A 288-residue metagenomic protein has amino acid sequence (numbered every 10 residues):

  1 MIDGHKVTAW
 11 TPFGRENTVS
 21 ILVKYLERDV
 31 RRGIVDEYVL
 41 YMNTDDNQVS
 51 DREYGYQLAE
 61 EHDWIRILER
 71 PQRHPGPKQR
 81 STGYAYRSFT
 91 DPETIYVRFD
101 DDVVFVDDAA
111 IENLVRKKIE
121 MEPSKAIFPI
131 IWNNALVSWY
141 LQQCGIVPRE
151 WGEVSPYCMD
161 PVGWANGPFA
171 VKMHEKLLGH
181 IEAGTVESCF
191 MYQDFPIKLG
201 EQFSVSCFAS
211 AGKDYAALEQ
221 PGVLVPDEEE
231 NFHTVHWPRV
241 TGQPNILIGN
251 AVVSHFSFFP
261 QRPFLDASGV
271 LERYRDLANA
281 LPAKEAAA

Functional and structural regions predicted by a protein language model:
I2, E16-L22, L26, W64-I67 (+3 more regions): Catalytic phosphate/metal-binding cores of nucleic-acid and nucleotide-processing enzymes, i.e., regions that mediate
I2-D3, L22, A170-A288: C-terminal catalytic/acceptor-binding lobe
H5-V7, V30-L40: Short loop->beta transition adjacent to catalytic acidic/histidine clusters or analogous donor-positioning motifs
V7-E16: A conserved hydrophobic helix/loop-capping motif in glycosyltransferases and polysaccharide synthases
R15-I34, Q48-R52: Short, well-formed alpha-helical segments that are part of the catalytic scaffolds of diverse glycosyltransferases
Y41-R98, V104-A110: Active-site-proximal specificity loops/subdomain of glycosyltransferases
D51-Y54, A110, S138-Q143, F258-Q261 (+1 more regions): Short aromatic-enriched loop/helix-cap "lid" or pocket-rim segments at secondary-structure transitions that line
N113-A216: Conserved catalytic core of nucleotide-sugar-dependent glycosyltransferases
